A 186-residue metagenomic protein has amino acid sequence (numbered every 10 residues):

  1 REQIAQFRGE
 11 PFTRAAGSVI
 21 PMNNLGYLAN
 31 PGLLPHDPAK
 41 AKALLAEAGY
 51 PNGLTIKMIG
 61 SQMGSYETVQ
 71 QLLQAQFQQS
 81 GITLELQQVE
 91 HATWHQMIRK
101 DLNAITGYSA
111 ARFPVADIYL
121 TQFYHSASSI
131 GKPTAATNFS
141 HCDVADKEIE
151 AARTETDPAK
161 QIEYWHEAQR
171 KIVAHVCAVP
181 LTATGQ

Functional and structural regions predicted by a protein language model:
R1-N23, T68-V69, I172-P180: Periplasmic-binding protein-like
A5, G26, A43, Q79 (+3 more regions): Extracytoplasmic/peripheral linker and loop segments enriched in polar/acidic and small residues with frequent Thr/Pro
R14-E47, M63-T68: Structural transition elements
G49-P51: Glycine-rich phosphate/diphosphate-binding loops that line cofactor/substrate pockets in enzymes
G53-Q62, E85-Q87: Short, well-ordered beta-strand elements
T68-S80: Short, polar/charged alpha-helical segment
E90-H91, Y108-F113: Beta->alpha turn/N-cap motifs
A104-S109, P180: Paired acidic/hydrophobic, glycine-rich loop segments that form the ligand-binding mouth/hinge of periplasmic-binding
